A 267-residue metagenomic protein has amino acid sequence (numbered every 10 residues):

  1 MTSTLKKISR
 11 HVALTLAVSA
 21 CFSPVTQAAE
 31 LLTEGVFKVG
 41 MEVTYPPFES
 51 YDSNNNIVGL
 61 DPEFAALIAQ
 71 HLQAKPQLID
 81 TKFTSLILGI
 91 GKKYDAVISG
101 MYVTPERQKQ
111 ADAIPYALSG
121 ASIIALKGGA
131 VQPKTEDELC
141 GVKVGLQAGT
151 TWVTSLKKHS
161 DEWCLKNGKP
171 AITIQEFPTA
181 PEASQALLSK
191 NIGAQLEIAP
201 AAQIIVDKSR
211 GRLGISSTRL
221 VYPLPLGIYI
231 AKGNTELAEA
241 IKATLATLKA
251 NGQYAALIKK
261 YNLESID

Functional and structural regions predicted by a protein language model:
A29-G100, E176, A240, N251 (+1 more regions): Extracytoplasmic small-molecule ligand-binding "clamshell" domains of the periplasmic binding protein/Venus flytrap
E30, G128-T135, G233-E239: Short helix-loop capping/hinge motifs at secondary-structure junctions, enriched in acidic/polar residues
F37-M41, E136-T154: Short loop->beta-strand "edge-of-pocket" segments that line small-molecule binding or catalytic clefts across diverse
G40-Y45, I79-T84, K93-T104, S119 (+6 more regions): Beta->alpha turn/N-cap motifs
V43, L118-A125, D207-A246, Y261-D267: Periplasmic-binding protein-like
A65-L72, W152-E176, V206-R210: Ligand-binding cleft/hinge of the Venus flytrap
A66, Q70, K75-E138, R219-L220: Acidic, polar ligand-binding/catalytic clefts
T84-L88, M101-K109, S155-H159, A186-Y222: A ligand-binding cleft/hinge motif common to bilobed small-molecule-binding domains
